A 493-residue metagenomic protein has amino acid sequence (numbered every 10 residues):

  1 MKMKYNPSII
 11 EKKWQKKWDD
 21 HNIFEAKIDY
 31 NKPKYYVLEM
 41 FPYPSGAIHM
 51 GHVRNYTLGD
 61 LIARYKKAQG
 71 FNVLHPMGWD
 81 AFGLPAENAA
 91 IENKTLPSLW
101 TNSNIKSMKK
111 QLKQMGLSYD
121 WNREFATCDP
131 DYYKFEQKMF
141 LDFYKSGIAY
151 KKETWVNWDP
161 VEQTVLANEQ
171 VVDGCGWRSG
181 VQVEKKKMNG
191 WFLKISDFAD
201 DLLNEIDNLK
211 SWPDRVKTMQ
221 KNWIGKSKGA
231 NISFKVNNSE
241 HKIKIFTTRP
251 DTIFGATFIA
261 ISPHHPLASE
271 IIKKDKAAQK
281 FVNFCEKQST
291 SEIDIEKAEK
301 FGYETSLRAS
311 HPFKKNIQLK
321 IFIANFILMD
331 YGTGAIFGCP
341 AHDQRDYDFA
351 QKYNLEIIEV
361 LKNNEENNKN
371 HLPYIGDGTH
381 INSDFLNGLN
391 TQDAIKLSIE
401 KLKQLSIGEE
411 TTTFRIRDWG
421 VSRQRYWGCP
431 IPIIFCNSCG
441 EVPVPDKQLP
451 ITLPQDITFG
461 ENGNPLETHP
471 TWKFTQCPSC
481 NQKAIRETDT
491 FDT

Functional and structural regions predicted by a protein language model:
M1-L38, K67-P76, L99-K109, S211 (+2 more regions): Conserved oxyanion/phosphate-binding beta-strand-loop segments in alpha/beta enzyme cores
K4, K13, K17-H21, E92-I243 (+4 more regions): Residue patterns forming the tRNA-binding/recognition surfaces of aminoacyl-tRNA synthetases and related DALR
K27-T95, E124-M139, T247-T248, F313 (+1 more regions): N-terminal catalytic cores of NTP/NDP-binding nucleotidyl/phosphoryl-transfer enzymes
G46, A167-E169, D201-L203, I253-T257 (+11 more regions): Short helix/loop capping segments that flank catalytic or ligand/cofactor-binding pockets
G59, N72, H265-N363, K369: Catalytic alpha/beta core of large soluble enzyme barrels
V183-K185, F192-I195, D200, F254-F281 (+1 more regions): Nucleotide/phosphate-binding sheet-loop regions of phosphoryl- and nucleotidyl-transfer enzymes
R215-K244, Q288-K315, I321, T452-T493: Flexible, glycine/threonine-enriched loop-and-boundary segments that flank and lead into catalytic domains of large
I243-H265, W419, R425-Y426, I431-P432 (+1 more regions): Conserved phosphate/anionic-ligand binding catalytic regions in large, soluble enzymes, centered on
